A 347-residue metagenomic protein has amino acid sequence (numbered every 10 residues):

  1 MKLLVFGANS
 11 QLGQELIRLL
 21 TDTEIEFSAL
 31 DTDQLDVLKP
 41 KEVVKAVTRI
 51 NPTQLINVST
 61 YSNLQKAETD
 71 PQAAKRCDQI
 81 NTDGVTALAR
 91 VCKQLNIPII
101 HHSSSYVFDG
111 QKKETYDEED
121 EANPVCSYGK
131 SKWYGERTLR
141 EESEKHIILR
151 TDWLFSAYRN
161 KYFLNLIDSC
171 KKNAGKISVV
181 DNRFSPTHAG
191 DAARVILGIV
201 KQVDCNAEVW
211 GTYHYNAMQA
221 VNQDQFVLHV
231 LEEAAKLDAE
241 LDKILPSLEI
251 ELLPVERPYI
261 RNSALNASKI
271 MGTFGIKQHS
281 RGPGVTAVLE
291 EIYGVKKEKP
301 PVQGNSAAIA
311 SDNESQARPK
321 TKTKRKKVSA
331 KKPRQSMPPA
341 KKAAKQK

Functional and structural regions predicted by a protein language model:
L3-L20: N-terminal Rossmann NAD(P)H-binding glycine-rich loop of SDR-like oxidoreductase domains
T21, F27-K45: Adenosine-cofactor binding site in Rossmann-like domains, unifying the SAM/SAH pocket of S-adenosylmethionine-dependent
L35, Q223, S247-A267, S280: Active-site loop of classical SDR/Rossmann-like NAD(P)-dependent oxidoreductases, centered on the catalytic Tyr-X3-Lys
P40-T82: NAD(P)H-binding glycine-rich loop region in Rossmannoid oxidoreductase-like domains and their noncatalytic homologs
Q72-A87, V107-L149, W153-S156: Catalytic helix-loop patch of NAD(P)-dependent Rossmann-fold dehydrogenases
R137-F184, A189-G198: NAD(P)-dependent short-chain dehydrogenase/reductase
V195-I196, Q202-V255, K296-G304, A308-I309: Mid/C-terminal beta-alpha module of Rossmann-like enzyme folds, strongest in SDR-family dehydrogenases/epimerases
M271, H279-K347: Amphipathic terminal alpha-helices
